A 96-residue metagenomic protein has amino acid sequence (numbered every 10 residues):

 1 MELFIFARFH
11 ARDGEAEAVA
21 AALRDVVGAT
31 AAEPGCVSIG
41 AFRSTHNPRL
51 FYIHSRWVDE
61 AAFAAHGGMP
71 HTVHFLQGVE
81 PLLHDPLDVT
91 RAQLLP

Functional and structural regions predicted by a protein language model:
E2, G40-R49, F75-P96: Glycine-rich beta-strand-turn "strand-cap" elements at beta-sheet edges
F4-F9: Active-site-flanking beta-strand signature of metal-NTP-handling nucleotidyl enzymes and homologous cyclase-like
A11-A16: Short, surface-exposed ligand-recognition loops at beta-strand->loop->(often short) alpha-helix junctions that present
E17, S38: Short, flexible micro-motifs
A18-A22: Short amphipathic alpha-helical coupling segments at ligand-binding clamshell hinges and other catalytic/signaling
D25-V37, R56-T90: An amphipathic, aromatic/His-enriched active-site/gating alpha helix that lines ligand/cofactor pockets
